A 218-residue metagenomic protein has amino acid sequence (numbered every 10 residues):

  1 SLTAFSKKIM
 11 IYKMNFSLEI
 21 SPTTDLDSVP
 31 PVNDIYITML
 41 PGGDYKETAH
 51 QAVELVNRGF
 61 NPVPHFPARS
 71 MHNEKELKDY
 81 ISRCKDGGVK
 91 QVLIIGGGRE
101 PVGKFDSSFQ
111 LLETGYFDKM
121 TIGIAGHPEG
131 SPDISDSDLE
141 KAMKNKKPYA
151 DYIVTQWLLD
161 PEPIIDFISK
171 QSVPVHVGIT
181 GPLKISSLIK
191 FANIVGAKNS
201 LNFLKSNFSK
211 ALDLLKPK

Functional and structural regions predicted by a protein language model:
I11-P30: N-terminal basic/disordered segments at the start of proteins
F16-P22, I35-D44, P67-R69, V92-G97 (+2 more regions): Catalytic beta/alpha-barrel core
S17-P22, I95-G97, K104-G130, K170-K218: Active-site pocket-lining/capping segments in soluble small-molecule metabolic enzymes
T23-V29, Y80-L93, F105-T121, H127 (+4 more regions): Alpha/beta enzyme core
T24-L26, G43-E54, M71-D79, R99-G115 (+2 more regions): Active-site-adjacent beta->alpha loops and helix N-cap segments on the catalytic face of soluble alpha/beta enzymes
P64, K146-Y149, V177: Conserved, mostly hydrophobic/aromatic
K75-R83, S137-M143, D166-F167, I185-F191: Catalytic cores of alpha/beta
